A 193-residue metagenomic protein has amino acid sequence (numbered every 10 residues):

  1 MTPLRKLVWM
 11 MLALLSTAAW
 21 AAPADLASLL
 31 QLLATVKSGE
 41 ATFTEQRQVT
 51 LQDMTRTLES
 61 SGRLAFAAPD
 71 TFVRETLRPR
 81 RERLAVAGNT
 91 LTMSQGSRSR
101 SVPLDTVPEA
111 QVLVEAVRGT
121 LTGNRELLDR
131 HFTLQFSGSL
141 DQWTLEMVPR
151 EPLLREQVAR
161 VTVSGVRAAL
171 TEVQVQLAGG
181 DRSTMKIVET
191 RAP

Functional and structural regions predicted by a protein language model:
M1-M10: Bacterial N-terminal signal peptides that target proteins for export
W9-A18: Bacterial N-terminal signal peptides
A19-E45, T50-T57: N-terminal leader/targeting segments and the immediate start of mature chains
V36-S38, E59-S61, P69, P79 (+6 more regions): Extracytoplasmic
E45-R47, D70, T76-R80, A87-T90 (+5 more regions): A mature extracytoplasmic/lumenal domain signature
D53-L58, R63-R78, E82-V86, M93-S94 (+1 more regions): Structural recognition of beta-strand segments within beta-rich domains
M93-R118: Acidic/charged, solvent-exposed loop-and-adjacent secondary-structure segments enriched in E/D, K/R, S/T, and G/P
R125-H131, G138-P193: Gly/Pro-enriched, hydrophobic low-complexity segments that function as extracytoplasmic propeptides/linkers
